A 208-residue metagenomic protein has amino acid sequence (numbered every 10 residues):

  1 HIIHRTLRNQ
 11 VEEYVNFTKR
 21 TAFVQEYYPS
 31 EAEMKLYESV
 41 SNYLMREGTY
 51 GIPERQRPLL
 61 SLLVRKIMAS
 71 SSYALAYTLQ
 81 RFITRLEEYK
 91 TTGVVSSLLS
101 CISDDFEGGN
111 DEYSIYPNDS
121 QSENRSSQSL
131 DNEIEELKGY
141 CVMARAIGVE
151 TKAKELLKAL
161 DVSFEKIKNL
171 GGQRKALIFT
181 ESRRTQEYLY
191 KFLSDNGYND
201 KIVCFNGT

Functional and structural regions predicted by a protein language model:
H1-L99: Inter-lobe coupling linker of SF2 helicases/translocases
N16-P29, A76-T208: Conserved Helicase C-terminal RecA-like lobe
